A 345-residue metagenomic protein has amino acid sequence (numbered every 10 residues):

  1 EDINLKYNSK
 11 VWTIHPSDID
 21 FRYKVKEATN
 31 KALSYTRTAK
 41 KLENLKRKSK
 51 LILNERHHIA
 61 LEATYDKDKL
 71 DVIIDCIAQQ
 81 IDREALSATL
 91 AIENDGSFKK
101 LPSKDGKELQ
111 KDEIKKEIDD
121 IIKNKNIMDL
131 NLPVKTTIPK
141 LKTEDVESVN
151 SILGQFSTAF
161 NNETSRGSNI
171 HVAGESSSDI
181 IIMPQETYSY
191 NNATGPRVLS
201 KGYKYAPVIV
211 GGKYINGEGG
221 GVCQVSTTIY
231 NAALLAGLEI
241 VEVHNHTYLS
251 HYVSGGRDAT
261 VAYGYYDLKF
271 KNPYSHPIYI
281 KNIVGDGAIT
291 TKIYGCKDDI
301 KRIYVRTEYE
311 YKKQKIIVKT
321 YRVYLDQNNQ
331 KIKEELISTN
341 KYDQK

Functional and structural regions predicted by a protein language model:
I3-G106: Signal peptide-directed extracytoplasmic domains
V72, C76, E84-E93, D105-G106 (+1 more regions): Well-ordered beta-sheet/strand-loop patches within structured domains
